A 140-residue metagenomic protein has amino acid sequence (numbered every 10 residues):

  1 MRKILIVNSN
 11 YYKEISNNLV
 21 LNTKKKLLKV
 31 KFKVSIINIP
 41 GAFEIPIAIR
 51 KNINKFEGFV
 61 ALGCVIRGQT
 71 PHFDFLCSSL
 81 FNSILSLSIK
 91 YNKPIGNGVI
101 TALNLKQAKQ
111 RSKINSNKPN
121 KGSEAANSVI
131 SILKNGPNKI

Functional and structural regions predicted by a protein language model:
M1-I36: Glycine-rich phosphate/diphosphate-binding loop of Rossmann-like nucleotide-binding domains
N10-Y11, C64-V65, I100-N104: Short, ordered loop/turn segments at secondary-structure junctions
K25-F32, N54, L85, I89-K93 (+1 more regions): Generic secondary-structure signature for well-ordered alpha-helical cores
K26-K55: Active-site rim loops that border cofactor/substrate pockets in soluble metabolic enzymes
A48-I84: Glycine-rich phosphate-binding loop
D74-A102, P119-K121: Short, acidic/small-residue loops that bind anionic groups at enzyme active sites
L103-N120: Phosphate-binding/catalytic loops
S116-I140: A charged, well-structured terminal subsegment
